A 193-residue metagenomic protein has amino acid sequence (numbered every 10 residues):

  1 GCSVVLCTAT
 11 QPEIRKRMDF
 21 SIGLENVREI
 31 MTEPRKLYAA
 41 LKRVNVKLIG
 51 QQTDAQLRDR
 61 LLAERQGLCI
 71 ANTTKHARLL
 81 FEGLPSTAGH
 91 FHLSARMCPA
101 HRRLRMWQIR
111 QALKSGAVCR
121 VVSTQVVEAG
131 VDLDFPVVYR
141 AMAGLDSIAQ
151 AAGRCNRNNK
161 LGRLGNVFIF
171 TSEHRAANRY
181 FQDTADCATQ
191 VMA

Functional and structural regions predicted by a protein language model:
C2, A39-V44, T87-G89, L133-P136 (+1 more regions): Short glycine-/polar-rich loops that comprise or flank the Walker A/P-loop and associated switch/sensor motifs
C2-V5, Q66, A117-R120: Loop/turn-to-beta-strand initiation segments
S3, C7-L62: Interdomain hinge/linker at the junction between the two RecA-like core domains of SF2 helicases
V4, T10-I14, G50-D54, T74-A77 (+5 more regions): Conserved nucleotide-binding/hydrolysis micro-motifs of P-loop NTPases
R60-P85, H92-S94: Conserved strand-helix element at the start of the C-terminal RecA-like helicase core
N72-K75, H90-W107, V122-E128: Conserved helicase motor
L113-A117, Q150, R154-M192: Conserved segment of the helicase C-terminal RecA-like domain
V122, V126-Q150, R163-F170: A short beta-strand element within the Helicase C-terminal
